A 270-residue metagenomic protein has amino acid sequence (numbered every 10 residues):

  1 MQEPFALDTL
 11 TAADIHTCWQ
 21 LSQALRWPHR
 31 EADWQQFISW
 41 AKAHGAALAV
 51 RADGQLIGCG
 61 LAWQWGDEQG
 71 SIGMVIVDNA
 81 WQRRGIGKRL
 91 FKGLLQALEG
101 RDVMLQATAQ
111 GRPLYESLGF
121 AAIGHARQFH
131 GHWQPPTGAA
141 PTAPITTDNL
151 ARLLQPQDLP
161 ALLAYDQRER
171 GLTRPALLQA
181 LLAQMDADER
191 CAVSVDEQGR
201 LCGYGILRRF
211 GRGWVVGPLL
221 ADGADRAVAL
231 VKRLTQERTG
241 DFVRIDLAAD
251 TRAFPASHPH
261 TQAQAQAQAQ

Functional and structural regions predicted by a protein language model:
M1-D33, I123-F129, P135-R174: Short amphipathic alpha-helix that is part of the acyltransferase structural core
M1-E3, T11-H16, R51-A52, Q64 (+4 more regions): Intrinsically disordered, low-complexity, positively biased terminal segments
R30-A32, F37-A49, Q55-G58, Q69-S71 (+3 more regions): A short helix-loop-beta-strand connector motif used in the catalytic cores of GNAT acetyltransferases and, in some
I72, V103-T108, I245: Conserved hydrophobic beta-strand within the GNAT/NAT acetyltransferase core sheet that lines the active-site cleft
G85: Conserved G/P- and acidic residue-centered "switch" motifs that form tight phosphate/ATP-binding loops in soluble
D102-Q106, A121-P135, A267-Q270: Conserved catalytic-core motifs of GNAT/GCN5-like acyltransferases
Y115-F120, P255-P259: Conserved active-site tyrosine of GNAT-family acetyltransferases
